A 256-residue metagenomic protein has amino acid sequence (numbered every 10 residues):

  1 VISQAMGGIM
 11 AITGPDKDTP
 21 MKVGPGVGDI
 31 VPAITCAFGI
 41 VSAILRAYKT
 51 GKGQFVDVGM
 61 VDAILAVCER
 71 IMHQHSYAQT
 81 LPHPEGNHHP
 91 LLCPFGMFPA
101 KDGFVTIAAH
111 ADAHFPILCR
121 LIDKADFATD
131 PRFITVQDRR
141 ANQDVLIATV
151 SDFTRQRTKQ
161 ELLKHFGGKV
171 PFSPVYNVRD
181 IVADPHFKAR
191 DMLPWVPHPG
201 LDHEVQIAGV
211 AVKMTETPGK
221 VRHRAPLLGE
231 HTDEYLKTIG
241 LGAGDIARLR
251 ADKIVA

Functional and structural regions predicted by a protein language model:
V1-I117: Active-site-adjacent "lid/gating" segments in soluble enzymes
Q74-P82, D184-L201: Short, surface-exposed loop/helix-turn segments at secondary-structure junctions that function as lids/hinges flanking
E85-P90, F95-G96, N142, D202-V205 (+1 more regions): Short Gly/Pro-enriched turn/cap motifs at secondary-structure boundaries
H88, C93-F172: Aromatic-enriched alpha-helical interface/lid elements that frame and gate functional surfaces
T129-A141, Y176-A183, D245-A256: Short linear loop/turn motifs
G167-R190, W195: Conserved PLP cofactor-binding pocket of PLP-dependent enzymes
P197-R248: Flexible, small-/acidic-enriched active-site or ligand-binding loops
